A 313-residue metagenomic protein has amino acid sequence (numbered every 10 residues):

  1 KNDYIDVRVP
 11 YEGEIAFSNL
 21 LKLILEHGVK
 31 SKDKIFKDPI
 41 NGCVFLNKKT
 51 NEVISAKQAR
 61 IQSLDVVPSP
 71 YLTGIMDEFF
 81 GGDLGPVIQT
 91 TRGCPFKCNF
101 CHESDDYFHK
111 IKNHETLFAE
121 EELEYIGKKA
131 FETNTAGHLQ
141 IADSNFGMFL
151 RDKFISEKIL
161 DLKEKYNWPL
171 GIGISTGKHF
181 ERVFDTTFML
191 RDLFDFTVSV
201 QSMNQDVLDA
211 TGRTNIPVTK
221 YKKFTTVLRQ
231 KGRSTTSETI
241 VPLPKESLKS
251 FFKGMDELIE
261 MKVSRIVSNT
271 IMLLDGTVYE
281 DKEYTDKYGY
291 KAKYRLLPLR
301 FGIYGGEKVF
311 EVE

Functional and structural regions predicted by a protein language model:
K1-K57: Glycine-rich beta-alpha loop elements in corrinoid/cobalamin-binding modules across cobalamin-dependent enzymes
D3, D38, N134, R191 (+1 more regions): Structured loop/turn residues at beta-strand edges in well-structured enzyme cores
V9-P10, V44-F45, S55, Q140-I141 (+2 more regions): A structural signal for short, well-ordered beta-strand segments and their strand-loop junctions that often border
E12-I15, A59, G93, K178 (+1 more regions): Short beta->alpha linker loops
G13, K48, D106, S144 (+1 more regions): Flexible loop residues that form catalytic and substrate-binding hotspots at small-molecule/glycan-binding clefts
G42-L46, V53-Q58, Q62-D65, E307-E313: Extended catalytic-interface subdomain
D65-R229: Radical SAM [4Fe-4S] cluster-binding motif and immediate context
N113, L162-K178, R182-E313: A structural motif corresponding to the C-terminal lobe/cap of the Radical SAM core domain
